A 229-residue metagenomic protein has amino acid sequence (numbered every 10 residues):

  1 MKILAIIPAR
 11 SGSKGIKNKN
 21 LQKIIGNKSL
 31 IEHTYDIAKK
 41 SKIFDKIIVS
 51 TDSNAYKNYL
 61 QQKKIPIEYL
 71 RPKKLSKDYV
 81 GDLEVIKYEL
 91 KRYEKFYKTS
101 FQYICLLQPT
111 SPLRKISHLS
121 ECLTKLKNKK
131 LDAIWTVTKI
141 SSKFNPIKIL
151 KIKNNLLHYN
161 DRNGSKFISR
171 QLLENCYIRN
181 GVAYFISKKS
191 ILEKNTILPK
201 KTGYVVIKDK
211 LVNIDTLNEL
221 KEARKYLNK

Functional and structural regions predicted by a protein language model:
M1-K17: N-terminal nucleotide-binding beta1-loop-alpha1 segment
K23, V49, L106, V212: Conserved SAM-binding loop
L30-K46, N58: A short, N-terminal amphipathic alpha-helix
F44, T99-F101, N128-D132: Short, high-confidence coil segments that cap the C-terminus of an alpha-helix and link into the following beta-strand
I47-T51, T136-V137: Short internal beta-strands
I48, N54-C105, L113-E121: Short phosphate-binding loop-to-helix
E84, P112-K208: Conserved core of the sugar-phosphate nucleotidyltransferase
V205, K210-K229: Hydrophobic helical membrane-anchoring modules
